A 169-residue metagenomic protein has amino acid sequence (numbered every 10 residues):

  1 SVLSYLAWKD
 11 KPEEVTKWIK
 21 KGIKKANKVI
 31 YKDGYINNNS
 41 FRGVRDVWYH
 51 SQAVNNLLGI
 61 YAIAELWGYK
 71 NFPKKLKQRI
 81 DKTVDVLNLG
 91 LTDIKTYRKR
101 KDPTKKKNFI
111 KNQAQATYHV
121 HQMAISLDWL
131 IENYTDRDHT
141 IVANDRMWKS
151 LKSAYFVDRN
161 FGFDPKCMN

Functional and structural regions predicted by a protein language model:
S1-Y69, P73-K77: Aromatic-lined, polymer-binding surfaces characteristic of secreted/periplasmic polysaccharide-degrading enzymes
E13, K17, A62, D93 (+2 more regions): Generic detector of ordered, mature protein regions
I19, I23, I30, I36 (+7 more regions): Weak global preference for isoleucine
K24-Y31, L89-T92, E132-D136, S153-V157: Generic surface-pattern signal
W67, K82, Y97-N169: Terminal, non-catalytic domain-edge segments
L76-R98: Aromatic sugar-binding interfaces of carbohydrate-active proteins
